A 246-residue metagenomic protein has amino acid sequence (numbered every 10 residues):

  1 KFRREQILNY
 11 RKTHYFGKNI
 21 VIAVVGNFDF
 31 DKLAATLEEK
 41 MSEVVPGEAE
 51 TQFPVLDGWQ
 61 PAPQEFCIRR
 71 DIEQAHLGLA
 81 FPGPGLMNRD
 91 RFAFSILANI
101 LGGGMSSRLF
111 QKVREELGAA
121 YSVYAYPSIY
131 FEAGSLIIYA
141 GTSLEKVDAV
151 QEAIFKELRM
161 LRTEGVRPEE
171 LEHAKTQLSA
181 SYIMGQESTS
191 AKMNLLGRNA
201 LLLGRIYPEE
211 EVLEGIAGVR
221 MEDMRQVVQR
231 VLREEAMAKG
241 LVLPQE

Functional and structural regions predicted by a protein language model:
K1-A49, L56, C67, P84-G85 (+2 more regions): Charge-rich, well-structured scaffold segments of protease-associated domains
A49-S107: His/Glu-based metal-binding/catalytic segments typifying zinc-dependent metallopeptidases
R108-E116: Short amphipathic alpha-helix segments
